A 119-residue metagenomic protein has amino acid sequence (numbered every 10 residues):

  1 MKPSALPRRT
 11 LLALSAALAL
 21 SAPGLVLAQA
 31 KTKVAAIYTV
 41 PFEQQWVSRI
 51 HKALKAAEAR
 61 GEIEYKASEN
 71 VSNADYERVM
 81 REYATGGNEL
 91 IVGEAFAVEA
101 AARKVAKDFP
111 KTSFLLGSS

Functional and structural regions predicted by a protein language model:
M1-A5: N-terminal secretory signal peptides that target proteins for export/translocation
L6-L12: N-terminal export leaders
A13-A22: Bacterial N-terminal signal peptides
G24-A28: Sec/Tat signal peptide C-region and signal peptidase I cleavage site
K33-R60, K66-Y76, F96: Extracytoplasmic "Venus flytrap"
N73-G87: Short, well-structured alpha-helical segments in soluble
N88-A95, S113-G117: Periplasmic-binding protein-like
R103-S119: Extracytoplasmic ligand/sensor domains, especially the bilobed periplasmic-binding protein
